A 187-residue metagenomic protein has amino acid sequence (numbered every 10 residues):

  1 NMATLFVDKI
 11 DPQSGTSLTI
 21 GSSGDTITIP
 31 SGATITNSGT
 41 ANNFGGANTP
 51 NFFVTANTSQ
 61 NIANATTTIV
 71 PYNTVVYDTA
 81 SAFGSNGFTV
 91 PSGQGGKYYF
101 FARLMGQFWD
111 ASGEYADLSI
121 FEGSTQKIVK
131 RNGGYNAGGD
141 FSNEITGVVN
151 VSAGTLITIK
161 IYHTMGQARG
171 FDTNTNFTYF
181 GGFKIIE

Functional and structural regions predicted by a protein language model:
M2-N64: Intrinsic low-complexity, repeat-rich intrinsically disordered segments enriched in small/flexible residues
F44-E187: Extracellular jelly-roll beta-sandwich "head" domains, especially the C-terminal globular C1q domain
